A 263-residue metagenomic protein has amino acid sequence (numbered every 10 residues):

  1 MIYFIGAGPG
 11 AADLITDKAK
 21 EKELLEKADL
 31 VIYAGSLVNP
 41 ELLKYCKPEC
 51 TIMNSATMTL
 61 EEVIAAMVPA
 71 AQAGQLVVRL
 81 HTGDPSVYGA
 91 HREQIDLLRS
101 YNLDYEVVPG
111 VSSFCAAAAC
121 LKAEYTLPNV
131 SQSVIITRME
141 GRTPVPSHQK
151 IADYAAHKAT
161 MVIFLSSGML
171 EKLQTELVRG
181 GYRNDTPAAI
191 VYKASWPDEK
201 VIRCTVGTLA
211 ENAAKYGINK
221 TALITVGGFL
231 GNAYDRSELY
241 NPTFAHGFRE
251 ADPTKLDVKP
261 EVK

Functional and structural regions predicted by a protein language model:
M1-T57, D153: Glycine-rich, flexible N-terminal cofactor/catalytic loop recognition
I2, A11, D84-H157, K200-R203: Class I SAM-dependent methyltransferase SAM-binding "motif I" and its flanking Rossmann-like core
I2, E62, A73-V77, S133 (+2 more regions): A contiguous loop/helix-start segment that scaffolds small-molecule binding in enzyme catalytic cores
P9-A12, L37, T82-S86, G141-R142 (+2 more regions): Short glycine-rich anion-binding loops that position phosphate/pyrophosphate groups of nucleotides and phosphorylated
P9-G10, S36-V38, N54-E61, V111-S113 (+3 more regions): Short, acidic/turn-prone active-site loops that include or flank metal/cofactor- and phosphate-binding residues
Y33-G35, N54, V78-T82, Y105-G110 (+3 more regions): General beta-strand structural signal in soluble alpha/beta enzymes
K47-T51, A73, L103, T186: A short helix->loop->beta-strand "cap" motif at the edges of active sites that frequently abuts
T57-Q72, A90: Short phosphate-binding loop-to-helix
